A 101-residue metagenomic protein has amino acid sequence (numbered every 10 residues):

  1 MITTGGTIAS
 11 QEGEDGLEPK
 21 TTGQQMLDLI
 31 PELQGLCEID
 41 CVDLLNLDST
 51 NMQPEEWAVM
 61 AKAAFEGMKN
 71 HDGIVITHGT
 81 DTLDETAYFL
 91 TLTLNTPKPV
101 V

Functional and structural regions predicted by a protein language model:
M1-M68: N-terminal glycine-rich anion-binding loop in soluble enzyme alpha/beta folds
V42, I74-T77: Short beta-strand segments at enzyme active-site cores
K69-G73: Short acidic/histidine-rich motifs immediately flanking catalytic phosphotransfer sites in two-component signaling
I76-K98: Short Gly/Thr/Asp-enriched flexible loops that form oxyanion-binding sites at enzyme active sites
